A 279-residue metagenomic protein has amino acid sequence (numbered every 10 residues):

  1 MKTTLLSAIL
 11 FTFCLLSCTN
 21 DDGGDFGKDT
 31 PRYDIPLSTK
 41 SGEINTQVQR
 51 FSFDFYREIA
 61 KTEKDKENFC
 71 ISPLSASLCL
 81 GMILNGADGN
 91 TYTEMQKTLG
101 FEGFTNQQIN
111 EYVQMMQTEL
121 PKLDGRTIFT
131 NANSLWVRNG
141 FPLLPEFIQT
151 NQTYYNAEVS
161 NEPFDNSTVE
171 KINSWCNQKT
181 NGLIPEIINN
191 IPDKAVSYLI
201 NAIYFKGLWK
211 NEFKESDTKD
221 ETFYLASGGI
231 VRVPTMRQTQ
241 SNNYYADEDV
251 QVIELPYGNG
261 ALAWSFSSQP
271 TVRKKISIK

Functional and structural regions predicted by a protein language model:
T3-S7, L16-F164: Detector for small/aliphatic-rich hydrophobic stretches
K66, I109-P270, K275-S277: Non-catalytic, conformational "gating/processing" segments within enzyme and secreted inhibitor domains
